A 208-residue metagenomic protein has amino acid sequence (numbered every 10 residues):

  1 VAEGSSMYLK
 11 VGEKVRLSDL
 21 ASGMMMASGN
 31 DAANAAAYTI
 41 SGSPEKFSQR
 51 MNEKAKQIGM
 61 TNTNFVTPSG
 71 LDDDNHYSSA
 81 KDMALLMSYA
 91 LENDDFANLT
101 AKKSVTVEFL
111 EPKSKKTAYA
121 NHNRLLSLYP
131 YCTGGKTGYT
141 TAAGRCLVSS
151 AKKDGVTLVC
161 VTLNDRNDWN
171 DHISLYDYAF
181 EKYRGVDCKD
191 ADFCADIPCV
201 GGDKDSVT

Functional and structural regions predicted by a protein language model:
V1-K81, A90-N93: Active-site-adjacent loops and short helices of periplasmic peptidoglycan-processing enzymes
M60-T61, D72-Y77, K81-T208: Domain-terminus/edge residues, biased toward the C-terminal soluble/receptor-binding domains of extracytoplasmic
